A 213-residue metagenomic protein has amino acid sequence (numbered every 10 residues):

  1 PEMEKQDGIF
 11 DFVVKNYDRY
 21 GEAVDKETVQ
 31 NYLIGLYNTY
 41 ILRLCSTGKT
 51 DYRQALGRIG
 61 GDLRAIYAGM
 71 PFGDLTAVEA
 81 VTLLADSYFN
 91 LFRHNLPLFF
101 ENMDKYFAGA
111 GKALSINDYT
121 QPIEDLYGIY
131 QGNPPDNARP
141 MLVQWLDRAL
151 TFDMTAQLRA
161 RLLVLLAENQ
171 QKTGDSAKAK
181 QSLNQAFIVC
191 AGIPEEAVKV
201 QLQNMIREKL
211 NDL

Functional and structural regions predicted by a protein language model:
P1-L213: Oxidative protein folding and maturation machinery
